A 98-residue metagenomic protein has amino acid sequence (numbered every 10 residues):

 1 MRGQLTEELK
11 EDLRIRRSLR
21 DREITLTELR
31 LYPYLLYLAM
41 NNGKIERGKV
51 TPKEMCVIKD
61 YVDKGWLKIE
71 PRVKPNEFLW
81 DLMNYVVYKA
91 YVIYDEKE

Functional and structural regions predicted by a protein language model:
M1-P33: Short alpha-helical segments that sit at the start of domains
I24, V50, L79: Residue-level marker of regulatory loop/turn positions in helix-turn-helix DNA-binding domains and in histidine
L26-P33, M55, K59, W80: Non-catalytic, well-ordered alpha-helical scaffold segments
L29-N41, K89: Short, hydrophobic/amphipathic alpha-helical patches that form generic packing surfaces within helical domains
L36-P52: Short helix-coil junctions and helix-kink-helix linkers
R47-K64, I69, K74: Short amphipathic alpha-helical interaction segments
F78-E98: Short, amphipathic alpha-helical interaction segments positioned at domain boundaries
